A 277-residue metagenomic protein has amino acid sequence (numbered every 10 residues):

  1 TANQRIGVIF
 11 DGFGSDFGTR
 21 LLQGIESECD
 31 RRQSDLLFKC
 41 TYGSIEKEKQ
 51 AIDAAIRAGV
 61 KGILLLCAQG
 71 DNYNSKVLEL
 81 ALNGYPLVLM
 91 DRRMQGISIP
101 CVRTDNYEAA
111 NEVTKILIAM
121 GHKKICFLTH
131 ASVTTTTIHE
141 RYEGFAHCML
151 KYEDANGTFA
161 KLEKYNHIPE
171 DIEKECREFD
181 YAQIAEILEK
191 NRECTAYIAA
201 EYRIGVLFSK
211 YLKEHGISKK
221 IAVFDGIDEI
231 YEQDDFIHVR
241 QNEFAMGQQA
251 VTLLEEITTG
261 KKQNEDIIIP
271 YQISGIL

Functional and structural regions predicted by a protein language model:
T1-K115, L188-A196: Alpha-helical recognition/docking segments in bacterial nutrient-uptake and carbohydrate-utilization systems
I9, K39, F127-L128, I198-A199 (+1 more regions): Short hydrophobic segments within beta-strands
D16-R31, A109-E112, T136-F159, L207 (+3 more regions): Short, solvent-exposed amphipathic alpha-helices that sit in or adjacent to ligand/effector-binding or catalytic
C29-C40, A146-E178: Short beta-strand elements in bilobed, periplasmic/extracellular small-molecule ligand-binding domains
L66, M90, M120, T137 (+2 more regions): Replace "coordinates the UDP/GDP/TDP-sugar" with "coordinates nucleotide-activated sugar donors
P100-F127, H147, R177-A185, G205 (+1 more regions): Hydrophobic alpha-helical segments within soluble ligand-binding/sensing domains
V113-N156, K261-L277: An alpha-beta-alpha
A185-L277: Flexible loop/turn connectors
